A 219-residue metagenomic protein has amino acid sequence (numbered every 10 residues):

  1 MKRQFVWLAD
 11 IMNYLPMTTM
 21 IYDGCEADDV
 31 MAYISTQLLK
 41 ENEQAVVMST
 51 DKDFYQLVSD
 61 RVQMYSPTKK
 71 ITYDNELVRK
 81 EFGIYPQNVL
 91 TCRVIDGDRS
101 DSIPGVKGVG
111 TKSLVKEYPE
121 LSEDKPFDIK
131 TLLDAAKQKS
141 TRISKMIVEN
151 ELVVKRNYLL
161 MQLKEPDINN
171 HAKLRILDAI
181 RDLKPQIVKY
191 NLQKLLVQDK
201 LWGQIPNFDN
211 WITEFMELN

Functional and structural regions predicted by a protein language model:
M1-A179, Y190, W202, P206: Extended two-metal-dependent nuclease catalytic cores across DNA- and RNA-processing enzymes
D182: Short, flexible active-site recognition loops that position polar ligands and cofactors
P185: S-adenosyl-L-methionine-dependent methyltransferase catalytic core, i.e., the SAM/SAH-binding region
V188-N219: Long, highly charged low-complexity segments enriched in Glu/Asp and Lys/Arg with interspersed Ser/Thr
